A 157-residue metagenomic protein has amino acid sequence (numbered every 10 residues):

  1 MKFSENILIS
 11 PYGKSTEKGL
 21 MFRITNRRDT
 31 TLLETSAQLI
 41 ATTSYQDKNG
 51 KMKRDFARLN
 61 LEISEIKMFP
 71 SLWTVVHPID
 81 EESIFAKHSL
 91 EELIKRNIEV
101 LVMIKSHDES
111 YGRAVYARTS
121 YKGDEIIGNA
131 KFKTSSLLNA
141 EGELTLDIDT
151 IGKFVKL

Functional and structural regions predicted by a protein language model:
M1-K51: Canonical alpha-helical transmembrane segment with a positive-inside/aromatic-interface signature
N6-P11, R27, T42-S44, S64 (+4 more regions): Generic structural motif
T43-Q46, N60-L72, Y121-S135: Short, surface-exposed linear segments at secondary-structure transitions and domain or protein termini
Q46-K48, E62-K67, D80-E82, A140-D149: Noncatalytic linker/hinge segments flanking ATPase motor cores
K53-I94, S106-R113: Extended, solvent-exposed segments with strong compositional bias
K95-E99: Extracellular Ig-like/FN3 beta-sandwich strand-entry sites
L101-M103: Intrinsically disordered, low-complexity polar regions and short flexible loop motifs
S110-L157: Acidic, serine/threonine- and proline-rich intrinsically disordered appendage/tail regions
